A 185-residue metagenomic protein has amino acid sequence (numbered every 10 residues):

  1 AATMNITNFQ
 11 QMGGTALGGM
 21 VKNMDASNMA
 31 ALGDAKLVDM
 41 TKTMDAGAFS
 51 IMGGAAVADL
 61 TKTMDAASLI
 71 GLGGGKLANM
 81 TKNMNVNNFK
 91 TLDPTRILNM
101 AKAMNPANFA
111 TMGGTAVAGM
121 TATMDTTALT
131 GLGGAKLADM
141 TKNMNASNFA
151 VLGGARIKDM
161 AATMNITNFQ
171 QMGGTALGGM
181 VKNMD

Functional and structural regions predicted by a protein language model:
A2-A31, A35-A58, K62-G71, G75-A78 (+6 more regions): Thr-biased low-complexity repeat/linker tracts and other Thr-enriched repetitive architectures
